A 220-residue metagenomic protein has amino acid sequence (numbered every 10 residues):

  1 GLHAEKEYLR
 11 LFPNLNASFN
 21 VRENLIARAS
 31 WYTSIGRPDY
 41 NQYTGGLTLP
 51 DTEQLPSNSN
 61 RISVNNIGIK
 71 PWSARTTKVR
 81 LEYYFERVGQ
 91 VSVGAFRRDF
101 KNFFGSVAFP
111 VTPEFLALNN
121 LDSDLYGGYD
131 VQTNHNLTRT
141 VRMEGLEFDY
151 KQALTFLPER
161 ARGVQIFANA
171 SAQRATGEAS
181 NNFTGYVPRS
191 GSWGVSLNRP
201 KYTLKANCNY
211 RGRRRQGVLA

Functional and structural regions predicted by a protein language model:
G1, N20, I26, E147-K151: Face-selective signature of the C-terminal outer-membrane beta-barrel domain
G1-R22, P38, E53-S59: Signature of Gram-negative outer-membrane beta-barrel scaffolds
Y8, N16-S18, K70, R80-E82 (+3 more regions): Transmembrane beta-barrel domains of outer membrane proteins
L11-A17, N65, R75-V79, E144-F148 (+3 more regions): Hydrophobic, lipid-facing positions within transmembrane beta-strands of outer-membrane proteins
N16, N20, I26-S30, R80 (+4 more regions): Membrane-spanning beta-strand positions in outer-membrane beta-barrel proteins
R28-T33, P38-L47, F103-V111, E178-N182 (+1 more regions): Outer-membrane beta-barrel and related beta-rich outer-membrane complex signature in Gram-negative bacteria
I35-F100, N120-A153, V187: Outer-membrane beta-barrel signature, preferentially recognizing the C-terminal barrel domain of Gram-negative
F96-D99, F104-V111, L116-R214: Gram-negative outer-membrane beta-barrel transporters
